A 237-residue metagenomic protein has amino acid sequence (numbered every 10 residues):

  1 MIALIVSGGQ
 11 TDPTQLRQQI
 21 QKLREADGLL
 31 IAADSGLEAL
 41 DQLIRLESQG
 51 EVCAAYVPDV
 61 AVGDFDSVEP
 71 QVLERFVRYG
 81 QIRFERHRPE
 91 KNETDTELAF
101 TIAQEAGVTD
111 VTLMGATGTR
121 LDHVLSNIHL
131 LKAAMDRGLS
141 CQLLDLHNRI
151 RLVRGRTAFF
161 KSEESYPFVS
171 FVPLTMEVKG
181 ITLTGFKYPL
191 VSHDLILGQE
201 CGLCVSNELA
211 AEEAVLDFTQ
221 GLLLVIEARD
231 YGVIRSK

Functional and structural regions predicted by a protein language model:
M1-L73: N-terminal beta-strand-loop-alpha-helix module at the start of alpha/beta ligand-binding or catalytic domains
V6, I31-D34, G63, E85-R86 (+2 more regions): General beta-strand structural signal in soluble alpha/beta enzymes
D41, Q104-G107: Non-catalytic positions within long, well-ordered alpha-helices that form the structural scaffold/packing of enzyme
E74-E105: Short phosphate-binding loop-to-helix
T109-R120: N-terminal glycine-rich phosphate/adenylate-binding segment common to multiple enzyme folds
G118, D122-K132: Short Gly/Thr/Asp-enriched flexible loops that form oxyanion-binding sites at enzyme active sites
A133-R149: Short, acidic/small-residue loops that bind anionic groups at enzyme active sites
N148, V153-K237: Long, charged alpha-helical interface segments
